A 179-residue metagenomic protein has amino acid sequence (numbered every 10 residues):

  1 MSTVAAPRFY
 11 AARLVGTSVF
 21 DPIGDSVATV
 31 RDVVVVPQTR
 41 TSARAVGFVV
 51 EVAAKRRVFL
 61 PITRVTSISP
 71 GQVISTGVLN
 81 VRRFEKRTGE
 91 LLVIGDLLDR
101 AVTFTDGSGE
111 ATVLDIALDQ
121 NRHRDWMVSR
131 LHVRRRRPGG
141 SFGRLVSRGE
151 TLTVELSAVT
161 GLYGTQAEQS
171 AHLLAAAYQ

Functional and structural regions predicted by a protein language model:
M1-Q179: Peripheral interaction segments used for macromolecular assembly
